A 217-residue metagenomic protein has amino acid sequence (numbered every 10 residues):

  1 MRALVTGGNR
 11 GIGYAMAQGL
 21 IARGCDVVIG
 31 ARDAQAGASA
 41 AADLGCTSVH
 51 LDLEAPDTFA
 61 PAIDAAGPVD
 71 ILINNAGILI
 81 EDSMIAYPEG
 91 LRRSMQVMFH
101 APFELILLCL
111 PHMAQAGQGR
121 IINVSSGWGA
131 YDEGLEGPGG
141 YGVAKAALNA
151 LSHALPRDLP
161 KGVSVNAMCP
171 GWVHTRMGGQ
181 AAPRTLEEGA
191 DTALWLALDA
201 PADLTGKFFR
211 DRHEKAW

Functional and structural regions predicted by a protein language model:
M1-V28: Canonical Rossmann dinucleotide-binding motif of NAD(H)/NADP(H)-dependent dehydrogenases/reductases, specifically
V5-T6, N74-N75, R120-S126, S164-C169: Structural signature of the Rossmann-like NAD(P)-dependent dehydrogenase/reductase core
D43-D57: Rossmann-fold cofactor-recognition segment
I73, S94, L105-C109, M113 (+2 more regions): Hydrophobic positions on the long internal alpha-helix of Rossmann-like NAD(P)-dependent oxidoreductase domains
N75-D82: Conserved NAD(P)H cofactor-binding loop of Rossmann-fold oxidoreductase domains
D82-M95, R120-K161: Catalytic loop of short-chain dehydrogenase/reductase
P160-V163, A167-P170, G179-W217: C-terminal helical subdomain
